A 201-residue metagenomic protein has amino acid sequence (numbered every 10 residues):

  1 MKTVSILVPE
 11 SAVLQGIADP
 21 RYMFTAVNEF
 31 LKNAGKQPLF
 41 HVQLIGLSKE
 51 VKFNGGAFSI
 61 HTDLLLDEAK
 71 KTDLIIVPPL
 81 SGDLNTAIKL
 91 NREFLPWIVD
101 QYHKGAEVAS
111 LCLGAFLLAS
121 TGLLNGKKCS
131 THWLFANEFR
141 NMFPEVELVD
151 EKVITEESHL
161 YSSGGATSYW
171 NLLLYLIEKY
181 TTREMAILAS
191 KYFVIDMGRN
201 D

Functional and structural regions predicted by a protein language model:
M1, E151, E157: Phosphate-coordination loops involved in phosphoryl transfer and adenosine-cofactor binding
M1-V108, L117-S120, E178, R183 (+2 more regions): Extended, subdomain-level signal for the structured scaffold at the beginning of enzyme domains
G56-H61, P144, S163-G164: Short, surface-exposed amphipathic charged segments that create phosphate/polyanion-binding patches used for binding
H103-V108, L123-K128, H159: Short active-site oxyanion
F116-L124, T155, Y169-W170: Acidic/polar active-site rim loop that often engages polyanionic ligands
L124-V153: A conserved active-site-flanking secondary-structure segment within enzyme catalytic domains
E156-S190: Conserved anion/nucleotide-ligand pocket segment
